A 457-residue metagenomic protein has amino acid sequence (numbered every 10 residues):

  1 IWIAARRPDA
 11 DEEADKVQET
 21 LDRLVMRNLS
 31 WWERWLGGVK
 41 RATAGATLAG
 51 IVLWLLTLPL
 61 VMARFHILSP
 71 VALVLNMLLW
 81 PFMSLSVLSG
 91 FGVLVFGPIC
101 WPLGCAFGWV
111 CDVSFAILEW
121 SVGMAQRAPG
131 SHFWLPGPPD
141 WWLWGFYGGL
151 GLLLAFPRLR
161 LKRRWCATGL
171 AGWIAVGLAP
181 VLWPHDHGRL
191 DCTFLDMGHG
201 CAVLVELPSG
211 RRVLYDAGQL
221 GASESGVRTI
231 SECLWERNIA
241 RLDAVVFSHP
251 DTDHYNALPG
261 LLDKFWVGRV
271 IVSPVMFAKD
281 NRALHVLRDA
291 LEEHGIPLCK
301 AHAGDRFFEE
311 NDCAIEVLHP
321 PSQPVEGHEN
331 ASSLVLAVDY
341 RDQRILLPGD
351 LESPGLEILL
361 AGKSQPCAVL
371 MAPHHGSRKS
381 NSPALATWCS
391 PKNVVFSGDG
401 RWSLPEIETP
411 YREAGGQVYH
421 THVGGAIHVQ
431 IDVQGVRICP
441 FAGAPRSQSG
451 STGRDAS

Functional and structural regions predicted by a protein language model:
I1-F91, G130-P138: Membrane-embedded alpha-helical bundles of multi-pass enzymes that act on lipidic or dolichyl-linked glycan substrates
D9-G38, N76, V95-S457: Non-globular, low-confidence helical/coil segments that flank catalytic cores
